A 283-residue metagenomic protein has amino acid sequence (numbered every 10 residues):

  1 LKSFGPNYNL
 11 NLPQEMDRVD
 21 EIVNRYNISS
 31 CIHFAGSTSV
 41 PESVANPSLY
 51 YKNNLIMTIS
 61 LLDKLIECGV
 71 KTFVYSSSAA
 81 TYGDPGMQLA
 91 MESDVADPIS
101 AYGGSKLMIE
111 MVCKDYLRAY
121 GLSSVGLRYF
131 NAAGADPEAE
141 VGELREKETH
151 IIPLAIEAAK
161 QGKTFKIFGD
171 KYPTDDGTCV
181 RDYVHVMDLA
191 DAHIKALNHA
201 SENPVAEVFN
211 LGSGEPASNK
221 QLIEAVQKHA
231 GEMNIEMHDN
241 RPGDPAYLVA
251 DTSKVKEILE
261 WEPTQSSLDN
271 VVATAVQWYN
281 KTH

Functional and structural regions predicted by a protein language model:
L1-S30, K147: N-terminal Rossmann/SDR dinucleotide-binding element
R25-S29, A45-V74, M111: NAD(P)-cofactor binding segment of oxidoreductase domains
H33, I59-A101, D115, A119 (+1 more regions): Conserved Rossmann-fold NAD(P)-dependent oxidoreductase catalytic core, especially the SDR/UDP-sugar
T38-P41, A79-Q88, A96, F130-D136 (+1 more regions): Active-site segment of SDR-like NAD(P)-dependent oxidoreductases
V40-M57, A90-P98: Short alpha-helical oligomerization interface
L49-Y51, D94, I99-L107, V141-P153 (+2 more regions): Short-chain dehydrogenase/reductase
D84-P85, I99-A135, P153-Q161: Active-site Tyr-X1-5-Lys
E157-H283: C-terminal substrate-binding subdomain of Rossmann-fold SDR/epimerase-dehydratase oxidoreductases
